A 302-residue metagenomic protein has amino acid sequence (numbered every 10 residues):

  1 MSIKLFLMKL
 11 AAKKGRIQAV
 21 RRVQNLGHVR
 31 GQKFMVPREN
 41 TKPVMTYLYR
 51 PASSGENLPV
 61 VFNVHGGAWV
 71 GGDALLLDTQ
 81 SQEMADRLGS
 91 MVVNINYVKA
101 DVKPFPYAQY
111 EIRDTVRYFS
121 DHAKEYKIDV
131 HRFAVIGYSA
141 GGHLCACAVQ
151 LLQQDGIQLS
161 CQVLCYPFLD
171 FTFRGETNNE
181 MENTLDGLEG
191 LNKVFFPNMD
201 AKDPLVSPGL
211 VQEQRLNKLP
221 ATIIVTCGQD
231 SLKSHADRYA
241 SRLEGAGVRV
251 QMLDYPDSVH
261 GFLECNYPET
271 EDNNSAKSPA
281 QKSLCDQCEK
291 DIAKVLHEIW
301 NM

Functional and structural regions predicted by a protein language model:
M1-P37: An N-terminal hydrophobic leader/cap segment in hydrolases
R30-M302: Alpha/beta-hydrolase superfamily serine-hydrolase fold, recognizing
